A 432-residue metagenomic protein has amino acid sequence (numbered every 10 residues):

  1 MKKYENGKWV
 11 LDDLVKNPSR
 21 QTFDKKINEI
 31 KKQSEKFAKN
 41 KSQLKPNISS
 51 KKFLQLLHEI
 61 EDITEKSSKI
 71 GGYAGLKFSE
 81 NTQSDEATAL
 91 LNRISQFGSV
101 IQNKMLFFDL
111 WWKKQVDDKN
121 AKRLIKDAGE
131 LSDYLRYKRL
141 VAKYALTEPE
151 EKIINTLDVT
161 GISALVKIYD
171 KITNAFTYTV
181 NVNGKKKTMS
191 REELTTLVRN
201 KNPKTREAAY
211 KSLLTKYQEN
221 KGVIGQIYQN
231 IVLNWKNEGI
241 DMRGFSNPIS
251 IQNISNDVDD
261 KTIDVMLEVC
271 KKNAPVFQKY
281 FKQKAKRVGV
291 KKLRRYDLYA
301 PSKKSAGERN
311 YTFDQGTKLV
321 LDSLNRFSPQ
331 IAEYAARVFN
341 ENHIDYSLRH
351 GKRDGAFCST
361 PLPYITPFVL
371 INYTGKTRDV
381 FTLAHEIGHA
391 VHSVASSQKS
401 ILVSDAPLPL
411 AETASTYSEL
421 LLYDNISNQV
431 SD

Functional and structural regions predicted by a protein language model:
M1-S305, T317: A well-structured
G244, T374-V394, S415: Active-site recognition of the HExxH zinc-binding catalytic motif
D257-D260, F327-Q330, V394-L402, D424-D432: Inter-helical turn/loop segments and adjacent helix faces that build the functional surface of alpha-helical bundle
Q283, R287-R326, A336, C358 (+3 more regions): Long, K/E/R/D-enriched contiguous segments that form extended
A306-Y311, D345-T366: Catalytic zinc-binding patch centered on the HExxH motif and its immediate surroundings that defines zinc-dependent
E308-F313, Y364-A384: Short pre-active-site segment immediately N-terminal to the catalytic Zn-binding motif
E341, L370-I371, R378-V380, E386 (+1 more regions): Conserved binding/catalytic microenvironments
P407-D432: Post-HExxH zinc-binding segment in Zn-dependent metallohydrolases
